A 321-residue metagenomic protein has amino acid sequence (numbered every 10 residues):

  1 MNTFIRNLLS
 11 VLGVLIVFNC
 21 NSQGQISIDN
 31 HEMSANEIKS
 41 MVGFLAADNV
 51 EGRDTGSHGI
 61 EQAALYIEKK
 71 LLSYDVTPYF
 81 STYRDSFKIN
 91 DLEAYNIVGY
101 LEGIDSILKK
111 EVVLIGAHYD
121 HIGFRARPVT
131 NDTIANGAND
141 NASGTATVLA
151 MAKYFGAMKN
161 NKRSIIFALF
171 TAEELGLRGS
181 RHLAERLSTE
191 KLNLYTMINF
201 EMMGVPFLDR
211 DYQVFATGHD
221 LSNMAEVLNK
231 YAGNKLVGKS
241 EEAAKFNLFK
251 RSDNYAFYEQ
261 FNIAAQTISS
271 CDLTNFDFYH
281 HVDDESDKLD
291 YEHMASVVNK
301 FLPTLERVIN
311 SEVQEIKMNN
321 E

Functional and structural regions predicted by a protein language model:
M1-D29: Bacterial Sec-dependent N-terminal signal peptides
I26-E32, D48-H58, D85-K88, V129-N141 (+4 more regions): Second-shell loop/turn segments in exported
M33, E37-F44, H58-K70, T82 (+10 more regions): Extracytoplasmic/secreted proteins, especially bacterial periplasmic and envelope-associated proteins
L45, L71, K88-R127: Acidic/His- and Gly-rich active-site-bordering loop/insert found across diverse amide/peptide-bond hydrolases
R53-E102: A non-catalytic alpha/beta surface segment that caps or lines the substrate-entry region of metallo-dependent hydrolase
I115, A126-L175, F301: Alpha-helical metal-binding/catalytic segments enriched in His/Glu/Asp
N160, F170-Q266, L273, V313-I316: Metal-dependent peptidase/peptidase-like ectodomains
N275-E321: His/Asp/Glu-rich mid-to-C-terminal helical/loop segments that flank catalytic regions of hydrolases
